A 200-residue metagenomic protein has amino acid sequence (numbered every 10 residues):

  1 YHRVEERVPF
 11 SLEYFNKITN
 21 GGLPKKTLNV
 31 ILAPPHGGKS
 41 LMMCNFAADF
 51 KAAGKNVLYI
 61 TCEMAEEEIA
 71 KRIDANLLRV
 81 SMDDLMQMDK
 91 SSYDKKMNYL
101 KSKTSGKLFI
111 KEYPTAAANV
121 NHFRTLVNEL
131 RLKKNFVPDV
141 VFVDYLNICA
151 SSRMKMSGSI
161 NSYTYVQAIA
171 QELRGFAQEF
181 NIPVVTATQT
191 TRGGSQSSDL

Functional and structural regions predicted by a protein language model:
Y1-K25, L100-L108: Core recognition of P-loop NTPase motor domains used across DNA-transaction enzymes
T19, A52-V137, D199: Cytosolic-facing regulatory segments adjacent to core modules
P24-N29, K55: Pre-Walker A (Motif I) flank of P-loop NTPase domains
L32-A33: The Walker A (P-loop) glycine that initiates the GxxxxGKT/S ATP-binding motif of P-loop NTPases
G38: Conserved glycine(s) of the Walker
M42, F46, I69: Hydrophobic positions on the alpha1 helix immediately C-terminal to the Walker A/P-loop
K51-A52, Y163-T190: Substrate-engagement module of ASCE P-loop NTPases
F109-F176: Phosphate-binding/switch loop-helix module in NTP-utilizing enzymes
